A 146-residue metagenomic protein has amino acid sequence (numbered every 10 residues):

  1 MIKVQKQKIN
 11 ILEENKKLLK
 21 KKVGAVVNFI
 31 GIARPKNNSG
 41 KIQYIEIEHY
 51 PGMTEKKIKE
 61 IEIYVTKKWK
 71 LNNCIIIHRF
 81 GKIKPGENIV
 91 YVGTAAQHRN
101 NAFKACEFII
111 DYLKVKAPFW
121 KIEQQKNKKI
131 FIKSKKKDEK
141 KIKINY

Functional and structural regions predicted by a protein language model:
M1-N88, Q97-E107, D111-Y146: N-terminal, polar/charged subdomain of small-to-medium soluble alpha/beta proteins
G93-A95: Short hydrophobic/aromatic beta-strand micro-patches that form the beta-sheet surface supporting nucleotide- or nucleic
